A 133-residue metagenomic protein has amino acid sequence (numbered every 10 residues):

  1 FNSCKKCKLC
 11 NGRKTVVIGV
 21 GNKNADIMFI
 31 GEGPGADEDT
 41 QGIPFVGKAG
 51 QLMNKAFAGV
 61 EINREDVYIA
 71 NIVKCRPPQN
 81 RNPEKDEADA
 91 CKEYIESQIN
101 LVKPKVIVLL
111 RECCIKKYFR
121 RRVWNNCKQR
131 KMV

Functional and structural regions predicted by a protein language model:
F1-V133: A polyanion-binding, active-site-adjacent surface
